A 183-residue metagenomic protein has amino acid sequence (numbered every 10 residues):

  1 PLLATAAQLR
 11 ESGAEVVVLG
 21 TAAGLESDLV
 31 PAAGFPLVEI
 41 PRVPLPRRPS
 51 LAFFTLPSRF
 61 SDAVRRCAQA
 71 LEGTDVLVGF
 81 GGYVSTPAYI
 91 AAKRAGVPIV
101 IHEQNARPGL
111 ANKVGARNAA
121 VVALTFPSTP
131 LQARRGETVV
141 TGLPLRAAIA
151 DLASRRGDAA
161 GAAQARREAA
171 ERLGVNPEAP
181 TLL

Functional and structural regions predicted by a protein language model:
P1-L9: Short amphipathic alpha-helix
R10-R66, E137-A147, R172: Conserved nucleotide-sugar phosphate-binding/catalytic loop shared by glycosyltransferases and other
E15, L25, P36, K93-R167 (+1 more regions): Active-site-proximal region of nucleotide-activated glycan assembly enzymes, centered on histidine/acidic-rich loops
G24-D28, L77-A95: An aromatic- and histidine-rich active-site surface loop
C67-V84, V100-H102: Short N-terminal targeting/anchoring amphipathic segment
D75-V76, V121, T181: Short, Asp-centered acidic motifs that coordinate Mg2+ and/or phosphate in catalytic or ligand-binding sites
N176-L183: Conserved donor-binding/catalytic core segment of Leloir-type glycosyltransferases
